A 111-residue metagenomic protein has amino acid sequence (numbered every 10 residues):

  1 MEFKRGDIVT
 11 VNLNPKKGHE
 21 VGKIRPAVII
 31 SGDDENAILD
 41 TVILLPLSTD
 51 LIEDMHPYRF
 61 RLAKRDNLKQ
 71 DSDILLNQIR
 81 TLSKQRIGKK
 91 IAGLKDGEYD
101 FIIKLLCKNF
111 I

Functional and structural regions predicted by a protein language model:
M1, R65-I111: C-terminal terminal-subdomain/extension
F3, Y58-F60, Y99: Aromatic side chains
N14-G18: Short, charged beta-turn/beta-strand-edge "cap" motif at the junction between a beta-strand and an adjacent loop
H19-K23, I29-K64: Compact nucleic-acid interaction/catalytic patches
V28-D33, K89-G93: Short secondary-structure transition/capping segments
